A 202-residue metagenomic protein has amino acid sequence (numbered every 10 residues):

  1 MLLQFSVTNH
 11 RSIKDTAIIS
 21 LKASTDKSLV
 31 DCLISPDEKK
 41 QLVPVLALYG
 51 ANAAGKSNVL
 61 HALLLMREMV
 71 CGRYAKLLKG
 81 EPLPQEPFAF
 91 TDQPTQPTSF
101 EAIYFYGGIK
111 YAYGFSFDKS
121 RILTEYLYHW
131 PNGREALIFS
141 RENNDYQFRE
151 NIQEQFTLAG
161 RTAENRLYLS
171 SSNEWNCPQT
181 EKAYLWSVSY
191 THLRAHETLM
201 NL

Functional and structural regions predicted by a protein language model:
M1-L65: Pre-Walker A-like glycine/lysine-rich segment at the N-terminus of P-loop NTPase domains
L3, T98-F100, N165: Structural beta-strand/beta-sheet cores of well-ordered domains, especially the beta-sheet scaffolds that support
V7, Y104-Y106, H129: Short acidic, glycine-rich loop/turn motifs
S12, Y106-G108, N132: Glycine-centered tight beta-turn/hairpin loop motif at sheet-sheet or coil-to-beta transitions
D15-I19, I109-Y113, L137: Short beta-strand segments
I34-Q41, V45-A47, A51, L60-Y113 (+1 more regions): Conserved P-loop NTP-binding catalytic core
A112-E197: Electropositive, glycine-dotted interaction segments that contact anionic polymers or phosphate-rich ligands
